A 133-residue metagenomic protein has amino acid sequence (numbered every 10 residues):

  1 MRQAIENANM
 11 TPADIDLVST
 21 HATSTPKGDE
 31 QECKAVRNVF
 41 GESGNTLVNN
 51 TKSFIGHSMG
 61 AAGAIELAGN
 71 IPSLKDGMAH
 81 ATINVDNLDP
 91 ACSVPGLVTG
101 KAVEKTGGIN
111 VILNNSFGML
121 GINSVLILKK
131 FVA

Functional and structural regions predicted by a protein language model:
M1-A133: Conserved "HGTGT" condensation-loop signature of ketosynthase/thiolase-family condensing enzymes that catalyze
